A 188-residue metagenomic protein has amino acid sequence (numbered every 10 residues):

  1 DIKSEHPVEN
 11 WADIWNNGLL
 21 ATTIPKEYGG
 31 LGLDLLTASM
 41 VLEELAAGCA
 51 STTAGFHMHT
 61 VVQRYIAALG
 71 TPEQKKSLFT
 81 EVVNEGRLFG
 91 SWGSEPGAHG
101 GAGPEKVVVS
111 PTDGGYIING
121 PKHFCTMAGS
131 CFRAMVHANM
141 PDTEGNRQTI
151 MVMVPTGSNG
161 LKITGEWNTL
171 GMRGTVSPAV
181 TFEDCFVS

Functional and structural regions predicted by a protein language model:
H6-N16, L20-T126: Glycine-rich flavin
L33, G101-G103, A128-C131, G145-Q148 (+1 more regions): Short glycine/proline-enriched turns and hinge-like loops at secondary-structure junctions
T80-V82, T126, D142-E144, L170-R173: A general structural signal for short secondary-structure junctions and capping/turn motifs
S94-P96, T112, G120-K122, A138-N139 (+3 more regions): Fold-independent oxyanion-binding glycine-rich loops and adjacent beta-strand/coil segments at enzyme active sites
K106-V108, R133-H137, M151-M153, S177-D184: Conserved hydrophobic/aromatic beta-strand scaffold that supports enzyme active sites
P121-I163: A short core secondary-structure module
N159-F186: Flexible, small-/acidic-enriched active-site or ligand-binding loops
